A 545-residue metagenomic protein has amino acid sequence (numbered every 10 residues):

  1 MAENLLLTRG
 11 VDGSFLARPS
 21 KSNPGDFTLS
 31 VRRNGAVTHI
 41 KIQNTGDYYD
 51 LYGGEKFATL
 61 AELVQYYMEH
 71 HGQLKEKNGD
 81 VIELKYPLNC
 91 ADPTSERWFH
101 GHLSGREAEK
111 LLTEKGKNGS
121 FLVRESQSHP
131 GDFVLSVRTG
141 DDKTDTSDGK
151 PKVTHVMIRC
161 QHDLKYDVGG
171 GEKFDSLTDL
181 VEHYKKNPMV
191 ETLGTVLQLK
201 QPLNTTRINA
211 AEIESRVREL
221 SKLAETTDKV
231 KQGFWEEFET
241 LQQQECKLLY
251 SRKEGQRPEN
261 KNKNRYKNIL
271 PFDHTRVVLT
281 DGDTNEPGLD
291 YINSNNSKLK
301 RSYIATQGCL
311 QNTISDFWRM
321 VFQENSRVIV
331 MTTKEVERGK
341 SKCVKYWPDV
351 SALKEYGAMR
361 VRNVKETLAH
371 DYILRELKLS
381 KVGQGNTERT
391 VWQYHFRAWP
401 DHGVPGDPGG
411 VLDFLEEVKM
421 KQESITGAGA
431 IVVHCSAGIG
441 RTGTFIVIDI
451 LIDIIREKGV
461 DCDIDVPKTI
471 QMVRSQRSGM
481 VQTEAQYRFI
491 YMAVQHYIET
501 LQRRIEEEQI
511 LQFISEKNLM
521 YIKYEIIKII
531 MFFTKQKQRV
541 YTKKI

Functional and structural regions predicted by a protein language model:
M1, L5-R9, G13, A17-P24 (+1 more regions): Death-fold homotypic interaction modules
R9, E55, P93-G116, L122 (+2 more regions): Cys-based phosphatases of the PTP/DUSP/CDC25 superfamily and their flanking regulatory architecture
S22-P24, T28-I42, F133, G140 (+1 more regions): Alpha-helical death-domain superfamily interaction modules
V37-N44, Y49-L51, S147-K150, V156-I158: Intrinsically disordered, low-complexity regulatory segments enriched in Ser/Thr/Pro and charged residues
H39, F57-T59, S176: Intrinsically disordered, low-complexity segments enriched in serine/threonine/proline and acidic residues
Y48, E69-I82, K186-T195, L199: Segments that shape or occlude catalytic/ligand-binding pockets
L60-H70, L177-L180, K186: A short, charged, amphipathic alpha-helix used as a generic interaction element across diverse proteins
V81-N89, P93-W98: Surface-exposed beta-loop interaction hotspot
